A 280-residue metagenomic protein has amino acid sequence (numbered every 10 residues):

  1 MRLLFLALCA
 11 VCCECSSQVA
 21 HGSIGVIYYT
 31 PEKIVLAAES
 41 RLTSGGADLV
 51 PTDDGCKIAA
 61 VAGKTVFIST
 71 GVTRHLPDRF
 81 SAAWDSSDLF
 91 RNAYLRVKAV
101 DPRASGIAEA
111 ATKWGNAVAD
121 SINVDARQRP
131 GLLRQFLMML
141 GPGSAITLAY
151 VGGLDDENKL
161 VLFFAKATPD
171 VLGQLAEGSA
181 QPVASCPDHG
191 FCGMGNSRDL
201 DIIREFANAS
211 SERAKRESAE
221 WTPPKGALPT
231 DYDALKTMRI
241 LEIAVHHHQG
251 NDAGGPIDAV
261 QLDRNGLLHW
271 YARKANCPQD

Functional and structural regions predicted by a protein language model:
L4-E14: Bacterial N-terminal signal peptides
C15-D280: N-terminal nucleophile
